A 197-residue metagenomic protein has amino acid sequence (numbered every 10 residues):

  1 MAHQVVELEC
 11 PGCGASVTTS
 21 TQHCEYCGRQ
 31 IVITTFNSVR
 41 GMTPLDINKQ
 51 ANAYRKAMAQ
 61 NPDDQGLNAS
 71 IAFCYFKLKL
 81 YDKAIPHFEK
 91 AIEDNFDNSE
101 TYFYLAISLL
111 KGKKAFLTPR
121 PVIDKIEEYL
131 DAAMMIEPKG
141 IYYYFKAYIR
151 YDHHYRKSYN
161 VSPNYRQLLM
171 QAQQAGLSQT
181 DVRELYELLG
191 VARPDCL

Functional and structural regions predicted by a protein language model:
M1-K49: Long, contiguous interaction/recruitment modules in multidomain scaffold/adaptor proteins
Q50, A84, K125-I126, Y165: Single-residue signature of alpha-solenoid repeat helices
P62, F96, E137-P138, G176-L177: Short coil turns that delineate tetratricopeptide repeat
L67, T101, Y142-Y143, D181-V182: TPR alpha-solenoid repeat register
S70, Y104-A106, F145, L185: Canonical tetratricopeptide repeat
K79, A106, L110-T118, A147-Y159 (+1 more regions): Short coil/turn linking the two alpha-helices of tandem helical-hairpin repeats
R156-L197: Terminal, low-structured helical/coil segments at or just beyond the last alpha-helical repeat
